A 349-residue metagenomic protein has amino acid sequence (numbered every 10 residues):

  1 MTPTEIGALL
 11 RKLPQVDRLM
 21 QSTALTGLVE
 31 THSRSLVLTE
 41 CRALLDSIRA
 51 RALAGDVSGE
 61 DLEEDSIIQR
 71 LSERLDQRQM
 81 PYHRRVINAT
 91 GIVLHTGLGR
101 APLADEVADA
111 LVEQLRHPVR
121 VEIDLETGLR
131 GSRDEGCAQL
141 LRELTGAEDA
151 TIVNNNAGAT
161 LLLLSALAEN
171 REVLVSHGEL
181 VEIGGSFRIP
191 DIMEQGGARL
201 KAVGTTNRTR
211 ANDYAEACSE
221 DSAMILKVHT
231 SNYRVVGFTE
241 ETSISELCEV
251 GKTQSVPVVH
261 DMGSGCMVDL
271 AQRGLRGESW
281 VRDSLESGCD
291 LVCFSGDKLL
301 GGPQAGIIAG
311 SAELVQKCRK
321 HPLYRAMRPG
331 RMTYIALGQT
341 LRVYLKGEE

Functional and structural regions predicted by a protein language model:
M1-D76: Long amphipathic alpha-helical segments
A8, H83-V86: Replace "in large, NTP-powered and nucleic-acid-processing enzymes" with "in large, NTP-powered factors and other
L13-P14, H32, I87-G91, L300-P303: Short Gly/Ser/Thr- and Asp/Glu-enriched loop/turn motifs at secondary-structure junctions
D46, A89-T90, R100-E126: Glycine-rich phosphate-binding segment of PLP-dependent enzymes
G128-Y344: Conserved PLP-enzyme active-site core in the AAT-like
E348-E349: Helix-rich C-terminal "cap"/substrate-channel and partner-interaction subdomain that packs against the flavin-binding
